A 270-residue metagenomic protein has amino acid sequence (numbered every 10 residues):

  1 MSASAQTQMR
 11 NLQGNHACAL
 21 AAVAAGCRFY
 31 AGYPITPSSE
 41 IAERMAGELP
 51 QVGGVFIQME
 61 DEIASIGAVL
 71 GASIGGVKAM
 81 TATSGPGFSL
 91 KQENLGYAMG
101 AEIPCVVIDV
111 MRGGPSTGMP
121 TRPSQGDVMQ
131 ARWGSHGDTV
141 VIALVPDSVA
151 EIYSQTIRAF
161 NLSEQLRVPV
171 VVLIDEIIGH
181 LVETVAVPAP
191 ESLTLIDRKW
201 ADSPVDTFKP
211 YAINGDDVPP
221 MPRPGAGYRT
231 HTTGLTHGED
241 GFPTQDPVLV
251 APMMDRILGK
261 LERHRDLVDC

Functional and structural regions predicted by a protein language model:
M1-W133, T139-V140, I157, E176: Thiamine diphosphate
S2-G14, E164-C270: Flexible, low-complexity linker and terminal segments
A17, E40, E151-S154, V248 (+2 more regions): Generic recognition of stable, solvent-exposed alpha-helical segments in well-folded globular domains
F56, C105-I108, A131, A143-L144 (+3 more regions): Generic structural hydrophobic/aromatic packing signal, biased to beta-strands
A68, S154, V182-E183: Short, solvent-exposed polar/charged micro-motifs at secondary-structure junctions
R122-E176, W200-A201: Conserved thiamine diphosphate
